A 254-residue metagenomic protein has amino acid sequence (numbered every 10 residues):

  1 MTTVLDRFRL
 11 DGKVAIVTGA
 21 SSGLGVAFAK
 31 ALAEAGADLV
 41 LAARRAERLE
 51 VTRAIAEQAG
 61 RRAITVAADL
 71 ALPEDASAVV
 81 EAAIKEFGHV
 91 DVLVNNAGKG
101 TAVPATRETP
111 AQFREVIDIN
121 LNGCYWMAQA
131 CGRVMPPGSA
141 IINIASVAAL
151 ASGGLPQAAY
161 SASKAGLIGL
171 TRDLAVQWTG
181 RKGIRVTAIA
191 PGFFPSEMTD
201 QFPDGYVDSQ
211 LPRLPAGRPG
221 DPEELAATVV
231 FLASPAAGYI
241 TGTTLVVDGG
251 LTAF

Functional and structural regions predicted by a protein language model:
V14, S21-G23: Conserved glycine-rich cofactor-binding loop
F87, Y125-A128, V134, R218-V247 (+1 more regions): C-terminal substrate-recognition "lid" of short-chain dehydrogenase/reductases
P104-A105, T109-I117, T199, Q210: Substrate-binding pocket helix/loop in short-chain dehydrogenase/reductase
A128, S163, T171: Active-site helix of classical SDR
R133, V176-G180, G238: Alpha-helical segment proximal to the catalytic Tyr-Lys
S146: Residue(s) in the substrate-gating loop at a strand-loop-helix junction that position the organic substrate next
G180-R185, I240-G242: Short, small/polar-rich loop/turn modules that mediate ligand/substrate recognition or access, typified
